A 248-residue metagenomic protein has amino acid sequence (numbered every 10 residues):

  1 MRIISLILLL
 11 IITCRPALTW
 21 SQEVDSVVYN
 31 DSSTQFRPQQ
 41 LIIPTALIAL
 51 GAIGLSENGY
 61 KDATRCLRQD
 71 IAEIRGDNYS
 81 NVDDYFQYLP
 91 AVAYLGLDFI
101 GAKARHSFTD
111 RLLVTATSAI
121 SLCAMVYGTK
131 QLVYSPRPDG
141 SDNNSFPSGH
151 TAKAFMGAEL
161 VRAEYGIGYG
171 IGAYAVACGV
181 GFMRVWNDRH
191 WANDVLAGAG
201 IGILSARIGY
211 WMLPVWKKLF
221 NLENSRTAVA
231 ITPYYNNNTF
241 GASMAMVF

Functional and structural regions predicted by a protein language model:
I3-L8, I12, A17-I43, S107-D110 (+1 more regions): Replace "edges of transmembrane helices
C14, G54-N58, D98-K103: Structural signal for the C-terminal ends of transmembrane alpha-helices and the immediately following loop
W20-Y94, K130-D139: N-terminal transmembrane-helix/juxtamembrane module of multi-pass inner/ER membrane proteins
I48, A91, L95, T115-C123 (+3 more regions): Alpha-helical transmembrane spans of integral membrane proteins, capturing the lipid-embedded, hydrophobic core of TM
G51-G54, Y94, D98, G181-R184 (+1 more regions): Structural signal for membrane-spanning alpha-helices in multi-pass inner-membrane proteins, emphasizing helix cores
D83-Q87, L113, T117, G149 (+1 more regions): Alpha-helical transmembrane segments of integral membrane proteins, emphasizing hydrophobic/aromatic residues
K103-T117: Cytoplasmic juxtamembrane regions at transmembrane-helix boundaries
